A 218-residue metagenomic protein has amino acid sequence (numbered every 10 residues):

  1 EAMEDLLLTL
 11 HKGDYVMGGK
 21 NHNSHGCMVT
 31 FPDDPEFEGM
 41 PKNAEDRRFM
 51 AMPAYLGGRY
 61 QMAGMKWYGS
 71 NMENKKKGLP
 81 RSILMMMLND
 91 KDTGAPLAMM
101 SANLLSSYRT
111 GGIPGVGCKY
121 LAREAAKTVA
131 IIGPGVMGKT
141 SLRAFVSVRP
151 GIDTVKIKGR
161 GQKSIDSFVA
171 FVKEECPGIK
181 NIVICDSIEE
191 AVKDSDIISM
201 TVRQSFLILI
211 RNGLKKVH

Functional and structural regions predicted by a protein language model:
E1-S107, I113-G115, A125: N-terminal ligand-binding/catalytic initiation module
L121-T128, G151, K215-K216: Short helix-loop-beta connector
P134-G135: Glycine-rich Rossmann-fold phosphate-binding loop(s) that bind the pyrophosphate of adenine dinucleotide cofactors
G138-K139: N-terminal Rossmann-fold NAD(P) dinucleotide-binding loop
F145: Aromatic pocket-lining residues of Rossmann-like dinucleotide-binding sites
V148-E175: NAD(P)-binding Rossmann-fold cofactor-contacting core
G178-H218: Rossmann-like adenosine-cofactor binding region
